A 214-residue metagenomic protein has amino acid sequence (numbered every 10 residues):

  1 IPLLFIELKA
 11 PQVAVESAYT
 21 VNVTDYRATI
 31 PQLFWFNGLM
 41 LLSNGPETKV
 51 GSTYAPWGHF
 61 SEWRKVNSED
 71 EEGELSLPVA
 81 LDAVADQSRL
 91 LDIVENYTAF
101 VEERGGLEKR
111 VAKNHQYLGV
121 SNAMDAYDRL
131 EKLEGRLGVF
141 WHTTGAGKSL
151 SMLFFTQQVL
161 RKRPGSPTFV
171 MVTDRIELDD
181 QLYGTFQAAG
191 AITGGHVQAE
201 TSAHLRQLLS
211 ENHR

Functional and structural regions predicted by a protein language model:
I1-T168, T173, E177-T193, N212-H213: ATP-dependent helicase/translocase motor core
S202-R214: Conserved motor-coupling elements within RecA-like helicase/translocase cores
